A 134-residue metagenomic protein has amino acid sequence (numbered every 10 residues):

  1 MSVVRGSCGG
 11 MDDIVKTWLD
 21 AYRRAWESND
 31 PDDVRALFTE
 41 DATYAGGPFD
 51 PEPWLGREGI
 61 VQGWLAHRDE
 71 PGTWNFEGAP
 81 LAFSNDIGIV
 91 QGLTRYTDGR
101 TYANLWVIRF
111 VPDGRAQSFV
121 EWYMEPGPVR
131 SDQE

Functional and structural regions predicted by a protein language model:
M1-A36, E40, R130-E134: Short, low-complexity N-terminal intrinsically disordered segments enriched in polar/charged residues
A25, P71-G72, D98-R100: Short loop/turn motifs at secondary-structure junctions and domain boundaries
P31-N85: A solvent-exposed, acidic/Ser-Thr-rich amphipathic alpha-helical stretch
V34-L37, F83-I87, I108-S118: Short, solvent-exposed coil/turn segments at beta-strand boundaries
F38, T94-Y96, I108, Y123: Short beta-strand segments enriched in hydrophobic/aromatic residues within well-folded beta-rich domains
L65, I89-T97: Short beta-strand segments that buttress and anchor functional surface loops
W74-F76, R100-W106: Short, surface-exposed coil-to-beta transition loops
A103-E134: Short beta-strand edge/turn micro-motifs at domain boundaries
